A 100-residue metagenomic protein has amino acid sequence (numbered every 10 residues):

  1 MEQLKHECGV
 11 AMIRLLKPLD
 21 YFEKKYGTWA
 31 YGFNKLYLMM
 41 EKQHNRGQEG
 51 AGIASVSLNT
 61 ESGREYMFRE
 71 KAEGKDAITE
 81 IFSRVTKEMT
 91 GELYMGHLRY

Functional and structural regions predicted by a protein language model:
M1-Y100: N-terminal glutamine amidotransferase
